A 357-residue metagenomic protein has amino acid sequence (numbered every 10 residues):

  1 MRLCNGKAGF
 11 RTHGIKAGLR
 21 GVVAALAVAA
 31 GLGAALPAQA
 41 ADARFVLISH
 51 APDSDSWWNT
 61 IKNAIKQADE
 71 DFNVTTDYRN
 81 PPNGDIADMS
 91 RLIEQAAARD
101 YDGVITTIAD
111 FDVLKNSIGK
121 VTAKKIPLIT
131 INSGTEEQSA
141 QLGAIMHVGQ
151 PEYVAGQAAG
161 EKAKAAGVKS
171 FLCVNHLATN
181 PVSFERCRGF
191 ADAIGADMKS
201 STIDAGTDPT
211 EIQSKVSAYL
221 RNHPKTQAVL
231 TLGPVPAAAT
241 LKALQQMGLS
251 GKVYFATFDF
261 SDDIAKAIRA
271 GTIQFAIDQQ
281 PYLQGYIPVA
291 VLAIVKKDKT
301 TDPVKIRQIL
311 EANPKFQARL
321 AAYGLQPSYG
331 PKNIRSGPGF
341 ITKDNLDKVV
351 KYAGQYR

Functional and structural regions predicted by a protein language model:
R44-F72, D77-I93, T107-F111, N175-E185 (+2 more regions): Extracytoplasmic "Venus flytrap"
L47-S49, D100-I108, P127-I131, L172-N175 (+4 more regions): Periplasmic-binding protein-like
S56-D71, A155-A159, P181-M198, K215 (+2 more regions): Short, solvent-exposed amphipathic alpha-helices that sit in or adjacent to ligand/effector-binding or catalytic
T75, F111-V154, S261-R269, I273-Q274: Flexible loop/hinge segments that line or gate small-molecule binding clefts
T76-D102, S201-H223, A237-A239: Structural motif
M89, M146-F171, I212-Q213, F260-I264 (+1 more regions): Hydrophobic alpha-helical segments within soluble ligand-binding/sensing domains
T106-A123, F190, A205-A267: Hydrophobic alpha-helical
A193-I194, V291-R357: Hinge/cleft segment of the Venus flytrap/periplasmic-binding protein
